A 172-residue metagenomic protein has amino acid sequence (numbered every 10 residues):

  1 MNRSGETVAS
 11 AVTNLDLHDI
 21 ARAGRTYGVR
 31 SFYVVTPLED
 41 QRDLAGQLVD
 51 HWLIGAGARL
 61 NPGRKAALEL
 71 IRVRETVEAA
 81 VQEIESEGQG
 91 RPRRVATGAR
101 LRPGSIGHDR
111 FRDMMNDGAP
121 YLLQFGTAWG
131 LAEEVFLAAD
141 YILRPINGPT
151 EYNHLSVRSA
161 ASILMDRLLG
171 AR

Functional and structural regions predicted by a protein language model:
M1-G98, S162-G170: RNA substrate-binding interface of SAM-dependent RNA methyltransferases
V29, R91, G118-A119, A139-D140: Short, well-ordered alpha-helix to beta-strand connector turns
Q41-L44, P103-G104, L131, Y152-N153: Secondary-structure boundary/capping motif
Q47-V49, H108-R112, L137-D140, R158: Short, glycine/charged-enriched secondary-structure capping and boundary segments
T76-Q82, R102-P103, P149-Y152: A short acidic, often aromatic-flanked loop/helix-cap motif at beta-alpha or helix-coil junctions that lines enzyme
A96-V135, P145: Long, charge-patterned amphipathic alpha-helical coiled-coil/hairpin "stalk" segments used as oligomerization
W129-R172: Structured adenosyl-cofactor binding patch, chiefly the S-adenosyl-L-methionine
